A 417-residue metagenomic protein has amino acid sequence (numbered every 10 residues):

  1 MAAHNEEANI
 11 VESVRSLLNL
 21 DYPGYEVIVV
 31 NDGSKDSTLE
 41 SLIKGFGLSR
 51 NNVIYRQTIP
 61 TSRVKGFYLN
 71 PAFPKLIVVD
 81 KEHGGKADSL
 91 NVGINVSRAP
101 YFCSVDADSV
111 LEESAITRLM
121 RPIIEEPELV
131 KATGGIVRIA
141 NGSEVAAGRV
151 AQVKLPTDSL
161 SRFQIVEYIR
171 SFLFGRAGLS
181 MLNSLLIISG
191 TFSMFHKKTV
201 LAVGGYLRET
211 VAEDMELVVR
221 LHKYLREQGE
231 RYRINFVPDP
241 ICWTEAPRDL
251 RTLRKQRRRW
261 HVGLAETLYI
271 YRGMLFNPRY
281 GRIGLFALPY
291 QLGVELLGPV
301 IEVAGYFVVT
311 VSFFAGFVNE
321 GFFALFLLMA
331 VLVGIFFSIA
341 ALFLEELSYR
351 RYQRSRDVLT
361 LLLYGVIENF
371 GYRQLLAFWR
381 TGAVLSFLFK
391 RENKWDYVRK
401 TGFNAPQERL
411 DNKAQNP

Functional and structural regions predicted by a protein language model:
E6-N19, E40, D88: Short, well-formed alpha-helical segments that are part of the catalytic scaffolds of diverse glycosyltransferases
R15-G24, G45-N52: Short, acidic, metal-binding catalytic loop of nucleotide-sugar glycosyltransferases
N31, D106-V110, E209: The conserved acidic donor/metal-binding loop of glycosyltransferases
N31-N51: A conserved acidic beta->alpha catalytic loop
N51-N91, N95, E113-T210, L225 (+2 more regions): Long helical/loop segments within the catalytic core of UDP-sugar-dependent glycosyltransferases, especially the large
F102: Short aromatic/hydrophobic "clamp" motif used to bind/position activated sugar donors
T199-A202, T210-N235: A short, conserved alpha-helix in the catalytic core of glycosyltransferases
Y290-F389: Membrane-embedded multi-pass helical conduit in multi-pass membrane proteins, especially envelope-biosynthetic
